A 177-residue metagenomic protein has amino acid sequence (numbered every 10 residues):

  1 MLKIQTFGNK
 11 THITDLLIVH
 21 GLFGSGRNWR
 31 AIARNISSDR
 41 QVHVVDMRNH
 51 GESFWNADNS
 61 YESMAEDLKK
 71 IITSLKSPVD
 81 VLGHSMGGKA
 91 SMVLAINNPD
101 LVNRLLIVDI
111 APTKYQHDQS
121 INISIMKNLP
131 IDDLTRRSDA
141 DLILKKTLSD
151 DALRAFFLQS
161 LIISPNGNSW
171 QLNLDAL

Functional and structural regions predicted by a protein language model:
M1-L17, S37-R40, K76: Alpha/beta-hydrolase fold catalytic core
G21-G24, S85: Active-site glycine-rich loops that stabilize anionic/oxyanionic intermediates across multiple enzyme folds
F23, M47-G51, P112: Alpha/beta-hydrolase active-site loop signature
R30, R34, H43-L82: Active-site loop/oxyanion-hole signature of alpha/beta-hydrolase fold enzymes
G83-G87, S91: Gly/Ala-rich beta-loop-alpha elbow adjacent to hydrolase catalytic centers
M92-I96, N103-T135: Flexible "cap/lid" loop of the alpha/beta hydrolase fold
D132-L177: Conserved alpha/beta-hydrolase catalytic His-Asp/Glu region
